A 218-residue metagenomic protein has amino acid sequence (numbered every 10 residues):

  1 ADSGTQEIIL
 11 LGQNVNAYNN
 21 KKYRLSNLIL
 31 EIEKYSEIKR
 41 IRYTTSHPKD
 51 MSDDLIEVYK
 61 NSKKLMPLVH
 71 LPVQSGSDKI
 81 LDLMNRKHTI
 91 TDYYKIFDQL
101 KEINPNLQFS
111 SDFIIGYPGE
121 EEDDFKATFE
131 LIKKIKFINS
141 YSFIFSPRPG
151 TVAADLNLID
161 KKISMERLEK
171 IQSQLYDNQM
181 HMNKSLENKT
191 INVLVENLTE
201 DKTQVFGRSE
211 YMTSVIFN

Functional and structural regions predicted by a protein language model:
A1-D2, K133: Non-catalytic positions within long, well-ordered alpha-helices that form the structural scaffold/packing of enzyme
D2-E122, I138: Conserved SAM/AdoMet-binding glycine-rich loop
Y18-E33, E37-I38, L83-K87, P147-D177: Radical SAM enzyme [4Fe-4S]-AdoMet core and its adjacent flexible, acidic and glycine-rich loops/tails across
L55-I56, T128, N218: Short beta-alpha junctions and helix-cap segments that line functional grooves
L71, D112, I132, S140 (+2 more regions): Hydrophobic, well-ordered secondary-structure elements that form the walls of internal hydrophobic environments
F125-T128, K133-K134: A glycine- and small/hydrophobic-rich beta-loop-beta segment that serves as a flexible "lid/hinge" or phosphate-binding
N139-S146: Internal alpha/beta loop-helix hairpins
D155-N218: Terminal RNA-binding accessory module
